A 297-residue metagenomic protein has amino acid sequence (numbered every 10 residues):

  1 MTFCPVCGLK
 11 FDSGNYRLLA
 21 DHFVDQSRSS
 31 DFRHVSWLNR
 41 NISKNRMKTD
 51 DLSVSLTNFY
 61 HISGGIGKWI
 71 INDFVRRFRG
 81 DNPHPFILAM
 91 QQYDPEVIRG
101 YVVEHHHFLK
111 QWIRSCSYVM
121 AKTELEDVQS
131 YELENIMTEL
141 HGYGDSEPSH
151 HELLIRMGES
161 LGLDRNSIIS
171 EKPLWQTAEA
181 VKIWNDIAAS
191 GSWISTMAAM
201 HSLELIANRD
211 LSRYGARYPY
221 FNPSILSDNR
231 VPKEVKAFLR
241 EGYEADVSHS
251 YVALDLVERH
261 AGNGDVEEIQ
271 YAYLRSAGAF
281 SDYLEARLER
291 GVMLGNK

Functional and structural regions predicted by a protein language model:
T2-G14: N-terminal C2H2 zinc-finger "knuckle"
F3-V6, D25-K297: Non-heme di-metal
Y16-R17, I113: Conserved strand-to-helix beginnings and helix N-cap segments that scaffold or border functional pockets
L18-H22: Alpha-helical recognition helix of canonical C2H2 zinc-finger domains, specifically the hydrophobic-histidine i/i+3
